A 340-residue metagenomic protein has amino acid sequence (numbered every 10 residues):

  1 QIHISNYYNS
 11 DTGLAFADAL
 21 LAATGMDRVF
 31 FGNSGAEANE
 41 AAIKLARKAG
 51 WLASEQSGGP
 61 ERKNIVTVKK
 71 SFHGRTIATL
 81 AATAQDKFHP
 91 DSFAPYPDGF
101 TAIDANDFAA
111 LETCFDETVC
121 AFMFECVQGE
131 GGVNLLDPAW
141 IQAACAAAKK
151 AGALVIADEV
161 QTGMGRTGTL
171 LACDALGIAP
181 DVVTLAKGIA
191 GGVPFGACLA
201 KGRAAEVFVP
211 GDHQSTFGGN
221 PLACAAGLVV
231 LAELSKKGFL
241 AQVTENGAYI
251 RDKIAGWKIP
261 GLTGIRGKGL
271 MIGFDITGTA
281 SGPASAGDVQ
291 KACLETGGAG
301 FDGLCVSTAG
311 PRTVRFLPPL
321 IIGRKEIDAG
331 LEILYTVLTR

Functional and structural regions predicted by a protein language model:
Q1-R340: Conserved N-terminal phosphate-binding loop of PLP-dependent enzymes in the Aspartate aminotransferase
